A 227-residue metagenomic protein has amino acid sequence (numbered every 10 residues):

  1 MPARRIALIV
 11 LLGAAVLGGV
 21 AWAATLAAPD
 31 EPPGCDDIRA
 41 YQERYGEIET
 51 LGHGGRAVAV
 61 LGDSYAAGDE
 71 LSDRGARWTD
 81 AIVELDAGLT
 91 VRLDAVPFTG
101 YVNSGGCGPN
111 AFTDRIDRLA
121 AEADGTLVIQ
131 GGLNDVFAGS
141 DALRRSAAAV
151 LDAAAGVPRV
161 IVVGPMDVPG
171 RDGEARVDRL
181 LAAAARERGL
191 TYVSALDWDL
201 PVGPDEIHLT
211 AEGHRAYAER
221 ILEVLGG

Functional and structural regions predicted by a protein language model:
M1-G13: N-terminal Sec-pathway targeting helices
A14-L26: Hydrophobic alpha-helical membrane-insertion segments, chiefly the h-region of N-terminal signal peptides
A27-P97: Serine-esterase "nucleophile elbow" of acetyl-processing enzymes
P32-I38, G106-G108, A155: Sequence contexts marking disulfide-bonded cysteines in secreted/extracellular proteins
G62, G68, A95-G100, G132 (+2 more regions): Glycine-centered flexibility sites
G68, T99-N103, G170, L200-V202: Generic structural signal for helix capping and beta-alpha/helix-loop junctions
E70-D73, L93-A111, F137: Acidic/histidine-rich helix-loop elements that form or flank divalent-metal/phosphate-binding sites at the catalytic
F112-G227: Alpha-helical cap/lid subdomain in secreted, periplasmic, or secretory-pathway luminal O-acyl-processing enzymes
